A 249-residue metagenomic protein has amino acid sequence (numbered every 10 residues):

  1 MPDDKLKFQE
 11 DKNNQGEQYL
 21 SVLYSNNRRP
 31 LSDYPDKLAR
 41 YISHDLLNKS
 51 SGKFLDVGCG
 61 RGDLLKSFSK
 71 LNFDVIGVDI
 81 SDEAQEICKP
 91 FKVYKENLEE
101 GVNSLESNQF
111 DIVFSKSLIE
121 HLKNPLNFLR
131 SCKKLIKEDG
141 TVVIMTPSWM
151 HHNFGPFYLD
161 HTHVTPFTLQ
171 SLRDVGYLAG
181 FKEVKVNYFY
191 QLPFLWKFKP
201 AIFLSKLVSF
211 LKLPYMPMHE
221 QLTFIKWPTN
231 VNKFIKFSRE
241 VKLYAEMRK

Functional and structural regions predicted by a protein language model:
M1-N108, I112-K116, L126-L129, P228 (+1 more regions): Conserved N-terminal segment of class I S-adenosyl-L-methionine
V22, N26-D33, D63, K123-C132 (+1 more regions): S-adenosyl-L-methionine-dependent methyltransferase catalytic module, highlighting the catalytic core
F73, F91, G140, F181-K182: A structural micro-motif
N108, D139-G140: Short acidic capping loops at alpha-helix termini that bridge into adjacent secondary structure
S117-H121: A short His-aromatic
